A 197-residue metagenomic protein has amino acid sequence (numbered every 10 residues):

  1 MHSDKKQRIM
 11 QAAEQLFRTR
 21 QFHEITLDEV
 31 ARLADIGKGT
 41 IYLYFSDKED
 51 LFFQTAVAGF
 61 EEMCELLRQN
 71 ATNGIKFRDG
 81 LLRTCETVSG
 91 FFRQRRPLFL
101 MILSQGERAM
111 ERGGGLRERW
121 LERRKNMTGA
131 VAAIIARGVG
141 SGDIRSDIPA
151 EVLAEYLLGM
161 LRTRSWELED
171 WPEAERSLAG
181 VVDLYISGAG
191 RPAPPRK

Functional and structural regions predicted by a protein language model:
M1-R20, E24-I36, D50: Basic, helix-initiating cap at the start of DNA-binding domains
H2, M10, F52, A56 (+5 more regions): Amphipathic, non-transmembrane alpha-helical scaffold segments
K5-E14, V30, T55-G59, M63 (+2 more regions): Generic hydrophobic, amphipathic alpha-helix propensity
T19-F22, Y42-Q54, A58: HTH DNA-binding helix-turn interface
G39: Key DNA-contact positions within bacterial/archaeal DNA-binding proteins
Q54, R68-P97, A154-L157: Hydrophobic alpha-helical connector segments
T87-G90, Q94, G129, A133-S141 (+1 more regions): C-terminal peripheral helix-coil segments that are non-catalytic and often amphipathic
G90-A132, W166: Short secondary-structure transition hinges
